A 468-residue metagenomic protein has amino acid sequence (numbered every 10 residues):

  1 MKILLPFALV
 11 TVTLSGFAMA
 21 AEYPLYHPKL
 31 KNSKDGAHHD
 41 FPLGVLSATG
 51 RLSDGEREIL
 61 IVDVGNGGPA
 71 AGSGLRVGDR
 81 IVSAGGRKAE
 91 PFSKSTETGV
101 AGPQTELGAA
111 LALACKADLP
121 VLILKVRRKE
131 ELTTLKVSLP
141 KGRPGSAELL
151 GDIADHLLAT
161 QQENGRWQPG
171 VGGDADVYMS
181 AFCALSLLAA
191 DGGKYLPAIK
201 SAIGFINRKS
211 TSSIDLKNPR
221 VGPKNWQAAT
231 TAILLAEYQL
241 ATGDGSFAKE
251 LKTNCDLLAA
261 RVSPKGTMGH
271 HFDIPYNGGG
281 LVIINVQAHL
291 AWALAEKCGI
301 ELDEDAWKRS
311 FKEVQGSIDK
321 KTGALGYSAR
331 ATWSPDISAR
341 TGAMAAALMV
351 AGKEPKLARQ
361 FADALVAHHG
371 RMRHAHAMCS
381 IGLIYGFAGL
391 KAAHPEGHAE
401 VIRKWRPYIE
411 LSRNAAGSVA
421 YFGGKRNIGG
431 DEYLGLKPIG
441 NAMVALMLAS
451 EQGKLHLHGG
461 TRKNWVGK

Functional and structural regions predicted by a protein language model:
P6-G16: Bacterial N-terminal signal peptides
A21-D63, T134-S138: PDZ/PDZ-like peptide-tail recognition elements
H38-P42, D54-I59, R76, A117-V121 (+4 more regions): Extracytoplasmic
L43-S83, R87-E90: PDZ/PDZ-like domain segments forming the peptide/carboxylate-binding groove, activating on the N-terminal beta-strands
A71, V77, S83-I123: PDZ domains, with a preference for the canonical peptide-binding region formed by the helix
K141-A175: Low-complexity, Ser/Thr/Pro/Gly-enriched N-terminal "stalk/linker" regions
G142-R143, P169-A198, S213-D256, R261-W307 (+3 more regions): An alpha-helical repeat/solenoid feature that recognizes helix-turn-helix modules
L157, A202-I206, L258, V314 (+2 more regions): Buried hydrophobic core positions in alpha-solenoid tandem helical repeats
